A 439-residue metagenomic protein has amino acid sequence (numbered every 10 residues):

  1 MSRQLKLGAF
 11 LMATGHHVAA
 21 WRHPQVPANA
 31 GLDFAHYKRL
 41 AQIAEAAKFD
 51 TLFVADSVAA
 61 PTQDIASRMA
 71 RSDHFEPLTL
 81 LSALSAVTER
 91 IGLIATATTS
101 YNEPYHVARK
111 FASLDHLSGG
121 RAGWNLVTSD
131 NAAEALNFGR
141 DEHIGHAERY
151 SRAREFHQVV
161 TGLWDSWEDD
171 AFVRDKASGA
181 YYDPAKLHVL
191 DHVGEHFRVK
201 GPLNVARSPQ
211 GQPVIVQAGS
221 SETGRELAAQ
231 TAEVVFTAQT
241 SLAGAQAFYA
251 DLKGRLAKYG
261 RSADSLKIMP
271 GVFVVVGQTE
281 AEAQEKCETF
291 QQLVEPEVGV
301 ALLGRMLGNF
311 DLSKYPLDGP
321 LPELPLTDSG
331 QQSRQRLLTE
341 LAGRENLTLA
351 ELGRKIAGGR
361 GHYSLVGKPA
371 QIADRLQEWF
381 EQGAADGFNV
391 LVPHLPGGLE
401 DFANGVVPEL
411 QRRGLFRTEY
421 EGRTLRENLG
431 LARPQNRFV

Functional and structural regions predicted by a protein language model:
M1-V87, Q210-P213, E340, V439: N-terminal beta1-alpha1-beta2 module of alpha/beta enzyme domains
S2, E45-A46, L81-E89, D115-R121 (+2 more regions): Acidic (Asp/Glu)-rich catalytic clusters
S2-G15, A147-Q210, A243-A247, G254-F380 (+1 more regions): An alpha-helical appendage that flanks or caps ligand/catalytic pockets
L5-A9, L52-V54, I91-A97, G120-L126 (+4 more regions): Hydrophobic faces of well-ordered beta-strands that scaffold small-molecule active sites in alpha/beta enzyme cores
K6-A13, V18, H23-A35, L80-I94 (+1 more regions): Hydrophobic, small-residue-rich alpha-helical packing segments that form membrane-like cores
L7, A44, K48, L84 (+8 more regions): Conserved, mostly hydrophobic/aromatic
G31-A44, Q217-L227, K368-E381: Short, acidic/polar
A66-I94, K258-Y259, L399-T418: Alpha-helix-loop-beta-strand connector modules within alpha/beta enzyme cores
